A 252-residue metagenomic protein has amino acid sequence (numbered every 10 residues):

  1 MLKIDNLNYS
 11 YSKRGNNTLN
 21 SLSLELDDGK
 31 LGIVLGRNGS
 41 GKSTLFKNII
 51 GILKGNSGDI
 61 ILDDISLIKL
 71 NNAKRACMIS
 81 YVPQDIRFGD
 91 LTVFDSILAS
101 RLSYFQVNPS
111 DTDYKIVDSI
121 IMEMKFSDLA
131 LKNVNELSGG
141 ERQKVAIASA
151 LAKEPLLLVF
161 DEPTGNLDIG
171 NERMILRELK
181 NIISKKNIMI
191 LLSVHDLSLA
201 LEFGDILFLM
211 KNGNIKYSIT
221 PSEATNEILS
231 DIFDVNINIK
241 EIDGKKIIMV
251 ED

Functional and structural regions predicted by a protein language model:
M1-I4, N8-S21, K69-N71: A short, flexible loop at the N-terminus of ABC-type nucleotide-binding domains that lies
I50: Helix-to-loop junction immediately C-terminal to a conserved catalytic motif
G58-S66, R75: Conserved ABC transporter NBD signature motif
T112-L129, E154: Conserved ABC ATPase "signature" region
N133-L137, E141: Conserved ABC ATPase signature
L158-E162: Catalytic Walker B motif of ABC-type/P-loop ATPase nucleotide-binding domains
S222, N226, I232-D252: ABC ATPase nucleotide-binding domains
